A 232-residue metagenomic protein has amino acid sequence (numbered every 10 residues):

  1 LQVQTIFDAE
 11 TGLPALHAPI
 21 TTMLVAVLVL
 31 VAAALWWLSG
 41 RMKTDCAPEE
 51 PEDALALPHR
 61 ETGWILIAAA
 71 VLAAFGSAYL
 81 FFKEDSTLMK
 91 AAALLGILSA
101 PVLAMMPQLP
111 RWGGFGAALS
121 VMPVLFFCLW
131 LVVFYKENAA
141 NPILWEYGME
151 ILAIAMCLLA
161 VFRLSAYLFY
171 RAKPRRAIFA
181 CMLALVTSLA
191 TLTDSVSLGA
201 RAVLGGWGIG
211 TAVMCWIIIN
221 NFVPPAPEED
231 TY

Functional and structural regions predicted by a protein language model:
L1-A92: N-terminal topogenic module of multi-pass integral membrane proteins
L1-Q4, V31-W37, M149-Y232: C-terminal transmembrane-bundle signature of multipass membrane proteins, characterized by strong activation on
Q2-T22, A78-L94, L109-F115, V132-I151 (+2 more regions): Membrane-helix interface and helix-disruption motif detector
V29-C46, S99-Q108, L158-S165: Canonical alpha-helical transmembrane segments
W36, S77-L80, L103-P107, C215-I218: Structural signal for membrane-spanning alpha-helices in multi-pass inner-membrane proteins, emphasizing helix cores
W36-W37, W64, W112, W130 (+3 more regions): A residue-identity detector for tryptophan
C46-P58, M105-A118, A166-R175: Membrane-interface helix-boundary motifs at transmembrane edges
R60-L80, M89-A104, A117-F134, E150-L159 (+1 more regions): Alpha-helical transmembrane segments of multi-pass integral membrane proteins
